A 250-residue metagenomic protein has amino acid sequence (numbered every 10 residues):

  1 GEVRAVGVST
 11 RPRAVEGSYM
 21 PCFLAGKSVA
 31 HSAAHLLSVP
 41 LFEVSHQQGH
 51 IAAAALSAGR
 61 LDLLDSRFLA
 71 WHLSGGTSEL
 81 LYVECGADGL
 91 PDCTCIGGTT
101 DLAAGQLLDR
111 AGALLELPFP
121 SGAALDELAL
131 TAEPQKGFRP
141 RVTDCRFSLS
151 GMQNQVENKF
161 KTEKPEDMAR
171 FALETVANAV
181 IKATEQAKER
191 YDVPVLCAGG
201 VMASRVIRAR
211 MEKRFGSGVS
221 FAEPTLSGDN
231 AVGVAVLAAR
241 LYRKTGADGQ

Functional and structural regions predicted by a protein language model:
G1-S28: Short beta-strand-loop/turn "lid" adjacent to the catalytic site in phosphate-handling enzymes
A5-G7, C22, F68-H72, D101 (+1 more regions): Short glycine-aspartate micro-motif
V8-R11, S74, L196-S204: Glycine-rich beta-strand-to-loop/alpha-helix junction loops that act as flexible
V39-L69, L237: Conserved phosphate-binding catalytic cores of ATP/NTP-utilizing and phosphoryl-transfer enzymes
S45-Q48, V83-A132, N158-K164: Glycine-rich phosphate-binding loop plus the immediately following alpha-helix
H50-A54, A222-Q250: Glycine-rich phosphate-binding/hydrolytic loop that grips phosphoryl groups
A52, A70-H72, S78-Y82: Short beta-strand scaffold segments in enzyme catalytic cores
A123-V195, V201-V219, A239-D248: A contiguous, well-structured pocket-lining segment that forms one wall/lid of small-molecule binding clefts in soluble
